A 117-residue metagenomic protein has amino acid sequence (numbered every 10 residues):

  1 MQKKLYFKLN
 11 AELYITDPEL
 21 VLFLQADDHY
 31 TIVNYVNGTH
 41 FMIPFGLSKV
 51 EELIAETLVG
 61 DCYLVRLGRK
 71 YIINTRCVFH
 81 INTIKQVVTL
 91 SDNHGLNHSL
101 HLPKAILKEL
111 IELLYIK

Functional and structural regions predicted by a protein language model:
M1-K117: Basic, polyanion-interacting recognition surfaces, primarily in bacterial LytTR/OmpR-type DNA-binding effector domains
